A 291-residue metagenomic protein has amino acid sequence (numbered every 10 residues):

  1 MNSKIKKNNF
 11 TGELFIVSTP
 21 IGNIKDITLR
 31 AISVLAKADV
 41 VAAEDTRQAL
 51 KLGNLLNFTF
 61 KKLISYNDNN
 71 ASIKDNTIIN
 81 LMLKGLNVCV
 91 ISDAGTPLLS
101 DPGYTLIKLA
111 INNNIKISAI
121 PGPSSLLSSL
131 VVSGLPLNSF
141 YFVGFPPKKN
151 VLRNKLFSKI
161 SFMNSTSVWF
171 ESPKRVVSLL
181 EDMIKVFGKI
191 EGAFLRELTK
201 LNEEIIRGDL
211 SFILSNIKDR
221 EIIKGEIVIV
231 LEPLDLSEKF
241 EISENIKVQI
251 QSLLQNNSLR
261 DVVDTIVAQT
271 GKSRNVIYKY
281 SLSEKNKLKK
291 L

Functional and structural regions predicted by a protein language model:
M1-N67: Glycine-rich, flexible N-terminal cofactor/catalytic loop recognition
T11, N87, T166, F170-L291: A contiguous loop/helix-start segment that scaffolds small-molecule binding in enzyme catalytic cores
L14, F140-F162: A short, charged helix-loop
L35-V41, I115-S118, T166-S167: Short active-site oxyanion
A43, A119-G122, W169, F194: General beta-strand structural signal in soluble alpha/beta enzymes
R47-A49, G95-T96, S125, R175 (+1 more regions): Alpha-helix capping/helix-boundary segments
Y66-S72, P146-K149: Conserved helicase motor
K84-P147: Short glycine-cluster motifs
